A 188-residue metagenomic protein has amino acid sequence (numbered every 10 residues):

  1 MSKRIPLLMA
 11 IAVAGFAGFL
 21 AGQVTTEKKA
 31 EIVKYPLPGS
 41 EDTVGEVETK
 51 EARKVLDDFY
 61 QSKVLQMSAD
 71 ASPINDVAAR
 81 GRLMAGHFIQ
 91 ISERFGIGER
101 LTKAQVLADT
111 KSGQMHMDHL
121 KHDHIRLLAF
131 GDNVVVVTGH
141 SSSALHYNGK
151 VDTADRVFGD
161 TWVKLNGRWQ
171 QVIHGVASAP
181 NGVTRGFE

Functional and structural regions predicted by a protein language model:
M1-A10: N-terminal Sec-pathway targeting helices
V13-Q23: Hydrophobic alpha-helical membrane-insertion segments, chiefly the h-region of N-terminal signal peptides
Q23-G86, R185-E188: Short, low-complexity N-terminal intrinsically disordered segments enriched in polar/charged residues
E27-L37, D155-G182: Short beta-strand edge/turn micro-motifs at domain boundaries
E46, K50-D58, I74-N133, D152-A154: A solvent-exposed, acidic/Ser-Thr-rich amphipathic alpha-helical stretch
M84, S141-S143, G175-S178: Short beta-strand segments enriched in hydrophobic/aromatic residues within well-folded beta-rich domains
Q90-I91, V136-V137, Q171-I173: Short hydrophobic/aromatic-rich beta-strand segments that constitute the beta-sheet cores of beta-sandwich/beta-barrel
N133-N166, G186-E188: Exposed beta-sheet edge and beta->alpha loop/turn motif
